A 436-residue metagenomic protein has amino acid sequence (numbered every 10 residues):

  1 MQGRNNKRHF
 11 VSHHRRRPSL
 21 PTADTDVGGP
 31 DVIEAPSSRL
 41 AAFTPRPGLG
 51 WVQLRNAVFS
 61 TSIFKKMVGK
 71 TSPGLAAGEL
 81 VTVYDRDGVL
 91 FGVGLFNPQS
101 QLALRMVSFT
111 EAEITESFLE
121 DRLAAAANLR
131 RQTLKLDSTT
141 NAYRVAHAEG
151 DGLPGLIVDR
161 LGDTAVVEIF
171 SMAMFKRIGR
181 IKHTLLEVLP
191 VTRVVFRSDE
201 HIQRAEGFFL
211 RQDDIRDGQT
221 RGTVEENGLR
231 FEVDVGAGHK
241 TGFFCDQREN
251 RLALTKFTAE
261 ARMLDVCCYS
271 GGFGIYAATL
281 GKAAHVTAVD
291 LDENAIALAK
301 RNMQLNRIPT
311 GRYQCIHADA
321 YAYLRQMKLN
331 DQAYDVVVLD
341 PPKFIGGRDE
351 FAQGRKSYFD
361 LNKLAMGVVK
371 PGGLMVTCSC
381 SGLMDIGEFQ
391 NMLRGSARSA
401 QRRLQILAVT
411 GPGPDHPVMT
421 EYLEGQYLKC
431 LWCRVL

Functional and structural regions predicted by a protein language model:
Q2-L156, R160: Non-catalytic accessory regions of SAM-dependent methyltransferases
R4, I33-V93, S171, G222 (+10 more regions): S-adenosylmethionine
L95-S100, M172, G236-H239: A short, sequence-level motif marking secondary-structure junctions
T115-R122, A173-I181: Short amphipathic alpha-helical segments
S117-D121, A125-Q132, D137, P190-E206 (+1 more regions): A short, charged
A146-D159, F175-F244, L252: Non-catalytic substrate-recognition/targeting regions of SAM-dependent transferases
T164-I169: Carbohydrate-binding surface patches
R216-L436: Rossmann-like S-adenosyl-L-methionine
